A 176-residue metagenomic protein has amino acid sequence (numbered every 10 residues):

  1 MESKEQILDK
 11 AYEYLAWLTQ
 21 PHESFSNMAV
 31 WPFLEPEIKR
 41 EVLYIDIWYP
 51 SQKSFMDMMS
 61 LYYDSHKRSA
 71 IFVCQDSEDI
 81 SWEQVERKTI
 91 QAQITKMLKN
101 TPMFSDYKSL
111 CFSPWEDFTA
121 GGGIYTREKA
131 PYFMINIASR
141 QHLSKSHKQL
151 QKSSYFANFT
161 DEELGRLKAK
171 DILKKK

Functional and structural regions predicted by a protein language model:
E2-K176: Expand to "…catalyze enediolate/carbanion chemistry for C-C bond making/breaking, isomerization, decarboxylation
